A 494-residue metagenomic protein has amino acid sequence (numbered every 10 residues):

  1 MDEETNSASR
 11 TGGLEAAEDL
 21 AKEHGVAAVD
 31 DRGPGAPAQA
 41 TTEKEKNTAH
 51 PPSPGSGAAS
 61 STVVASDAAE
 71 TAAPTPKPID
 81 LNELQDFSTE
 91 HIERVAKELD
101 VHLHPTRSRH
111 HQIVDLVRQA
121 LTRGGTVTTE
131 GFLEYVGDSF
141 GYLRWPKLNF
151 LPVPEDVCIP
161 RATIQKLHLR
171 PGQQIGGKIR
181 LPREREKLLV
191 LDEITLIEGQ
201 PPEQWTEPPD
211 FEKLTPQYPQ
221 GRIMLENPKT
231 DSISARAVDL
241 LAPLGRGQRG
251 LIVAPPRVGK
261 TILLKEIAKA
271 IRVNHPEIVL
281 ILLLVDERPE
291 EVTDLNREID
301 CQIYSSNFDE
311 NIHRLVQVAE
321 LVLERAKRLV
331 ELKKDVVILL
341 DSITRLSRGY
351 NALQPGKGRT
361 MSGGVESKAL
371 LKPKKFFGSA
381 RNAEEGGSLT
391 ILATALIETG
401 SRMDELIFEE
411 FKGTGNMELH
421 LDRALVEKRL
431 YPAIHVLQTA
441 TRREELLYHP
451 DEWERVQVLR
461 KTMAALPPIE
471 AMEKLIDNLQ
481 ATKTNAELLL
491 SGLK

Functional and structural regions predicted by a protein language model:
M1-E155, I159: Charged, low-complexity terminal tails
H111, G124-S139, L181-E198, P202 (+2 more regions): Glycine/charge-rich, flexible interdomain linkers and switch-proximal surface loops that mediate coupling
L116, Y135-G137, R144-K147, R161 (+13 more regions): Flexible glycine-/small-residue-rich
A120, G124-T129, I233-A237, V322-K327 (+1 more regions): Phosphate-interacting basic helix/loop segments used at nucleotide- and nucleic-acid interfaces
P152-R161, P228-S234: Short, structured beta-strand/loop micro-motifs enriched in basic residues and often containing a Trp
T163-G176: Short nucleic-acid-contacting surface segments enriched for D/E, G, S/T with interspersed K/R
L169-P171, R180-I252: P-loop NTP-binding catalytic core
G250, V258-T261, K265-K494: P-loop NTPase catalytic core
